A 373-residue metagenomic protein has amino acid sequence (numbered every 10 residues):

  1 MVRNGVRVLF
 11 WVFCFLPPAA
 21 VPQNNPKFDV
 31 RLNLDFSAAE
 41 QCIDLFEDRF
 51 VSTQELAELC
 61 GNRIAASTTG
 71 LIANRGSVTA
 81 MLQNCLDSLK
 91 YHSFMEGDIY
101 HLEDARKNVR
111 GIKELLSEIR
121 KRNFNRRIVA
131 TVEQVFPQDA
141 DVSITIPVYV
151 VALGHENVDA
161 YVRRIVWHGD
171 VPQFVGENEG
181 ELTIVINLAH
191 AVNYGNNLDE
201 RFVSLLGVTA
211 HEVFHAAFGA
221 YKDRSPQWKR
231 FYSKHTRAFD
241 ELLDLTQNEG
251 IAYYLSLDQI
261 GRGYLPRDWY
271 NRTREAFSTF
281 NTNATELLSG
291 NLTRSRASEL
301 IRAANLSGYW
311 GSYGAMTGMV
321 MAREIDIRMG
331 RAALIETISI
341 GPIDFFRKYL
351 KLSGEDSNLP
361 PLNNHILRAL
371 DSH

Functional and structural regions predicted by a protein language model:
M1-N25: Bacterial Sec-dependent N-terminal signal peptides
Q23-E96, L102, L359-A369: N-terminal mature-domain "stem" immediately C-terminal to a signal peptide or N-terminal signal-anchor/transmembrane
N25-L45, Y100-H101, K107-L116, I128 (+2 more regions): Non-catalytic terminal regions of proteins
N25-S52, A220-T285, E355-L362: Post-HExxH zinc-binding segment in Zn-dependent metallohydrolases
A39-R49, T53, L59-R63, T131-Q138 (+7 more regions): Structured segments of extracytoplasmic/periplasmic soluble domains in secreted or envelope-associated proteins
R63-P137, G154-E156, G308-E324, R328-A333 (+1 more regions): Compact alpha-helical subdomains of small soluble proteins
S93-G261, L265-P266: Acidic/His-rich structured neighborhood in mature extracellular/periplasmic domains
L265-H373: Pan-zinc metallopeptidase signature
